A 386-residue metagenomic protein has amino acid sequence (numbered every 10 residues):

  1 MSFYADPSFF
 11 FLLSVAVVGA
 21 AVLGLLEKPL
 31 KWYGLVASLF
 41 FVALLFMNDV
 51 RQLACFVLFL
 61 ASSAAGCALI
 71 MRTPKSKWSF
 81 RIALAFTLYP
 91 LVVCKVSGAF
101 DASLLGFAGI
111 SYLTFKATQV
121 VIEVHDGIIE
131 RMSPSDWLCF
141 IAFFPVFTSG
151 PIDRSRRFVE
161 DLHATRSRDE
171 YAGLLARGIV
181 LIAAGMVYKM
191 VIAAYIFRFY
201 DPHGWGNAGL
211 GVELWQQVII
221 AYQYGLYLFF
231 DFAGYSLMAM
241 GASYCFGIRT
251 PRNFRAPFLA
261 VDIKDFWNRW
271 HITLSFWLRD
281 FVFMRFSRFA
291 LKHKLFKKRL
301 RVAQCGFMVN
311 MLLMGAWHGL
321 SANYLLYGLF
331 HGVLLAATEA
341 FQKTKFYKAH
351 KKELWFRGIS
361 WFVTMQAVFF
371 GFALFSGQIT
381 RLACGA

Functional and structural regions predicted by a protein language model:
M1-A386: Membrane-embedded transmembrane alpha-helical bundles that form the catalytic cores of multi-pass lipid-modifying
